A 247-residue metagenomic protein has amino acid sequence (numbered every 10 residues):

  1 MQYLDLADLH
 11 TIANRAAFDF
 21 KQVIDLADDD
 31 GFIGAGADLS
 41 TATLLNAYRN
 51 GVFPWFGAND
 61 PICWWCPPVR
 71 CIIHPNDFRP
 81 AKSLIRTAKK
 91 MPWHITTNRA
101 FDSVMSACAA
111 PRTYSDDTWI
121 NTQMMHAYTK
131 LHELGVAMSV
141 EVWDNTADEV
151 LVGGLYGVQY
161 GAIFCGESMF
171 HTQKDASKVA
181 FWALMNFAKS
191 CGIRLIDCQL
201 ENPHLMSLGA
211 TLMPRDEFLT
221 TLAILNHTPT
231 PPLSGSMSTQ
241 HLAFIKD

Functional and structural regions predicted by a protein language model:
M1-D247: N-acyltransferase acceptor-side catalytic subdomain
